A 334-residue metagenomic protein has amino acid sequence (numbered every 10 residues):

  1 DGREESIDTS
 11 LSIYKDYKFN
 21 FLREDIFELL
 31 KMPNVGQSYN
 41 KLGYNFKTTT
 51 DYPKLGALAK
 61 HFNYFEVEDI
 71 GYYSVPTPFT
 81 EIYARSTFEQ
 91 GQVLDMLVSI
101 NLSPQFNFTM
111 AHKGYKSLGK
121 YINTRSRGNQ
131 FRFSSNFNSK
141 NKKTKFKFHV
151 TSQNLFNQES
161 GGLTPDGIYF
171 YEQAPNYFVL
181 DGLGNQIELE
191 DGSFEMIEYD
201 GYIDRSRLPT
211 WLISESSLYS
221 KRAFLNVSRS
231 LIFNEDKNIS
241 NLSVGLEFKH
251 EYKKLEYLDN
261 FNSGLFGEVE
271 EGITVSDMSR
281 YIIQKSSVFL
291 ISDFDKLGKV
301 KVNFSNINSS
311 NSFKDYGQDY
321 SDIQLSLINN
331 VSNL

Functional and structural regions predicted by a protein language model:
E28, L118-Q130, S134-Y219: Outer-membrane beta-barrel translocator/channel fold
Y64, Y73-I122, S126-F131: Outer-membrane beta-barrel translocator/receptor signature
I70-T77, P104-Q105, K140-F146, I232-L242 (+2 more regions): Short loop/turn motifs that connect adjacent beta-strands in outer-membrane beta-barrel proteins
P76, Q90-L94, R127-F131, S217-A223 (+2 more regions): Residues that define the transmembrane beta-barrel architecture of outer-membrane proteins
A84-F88, G114-L118, V150-F156, F248-K254 (+2 more regions): Transmembrane beta-strands of outer-membrane beta-barrel pores
M96-I100, M110, F133-F137, L225-R229 (+2 more regions): Residues on the lipid-exposed face of transmembrane beta-strands in outer-membrane beta-barrel proteins
Y121-S126, E159-P165, E256-S263, S312-D319: Outer-membrane beta-barrel translocator domains and adjoining extracellular loop/strand segments of Gram-negative
P209-L246, M278-D293: Outer-membrane beta-barrel transmembrane strands
